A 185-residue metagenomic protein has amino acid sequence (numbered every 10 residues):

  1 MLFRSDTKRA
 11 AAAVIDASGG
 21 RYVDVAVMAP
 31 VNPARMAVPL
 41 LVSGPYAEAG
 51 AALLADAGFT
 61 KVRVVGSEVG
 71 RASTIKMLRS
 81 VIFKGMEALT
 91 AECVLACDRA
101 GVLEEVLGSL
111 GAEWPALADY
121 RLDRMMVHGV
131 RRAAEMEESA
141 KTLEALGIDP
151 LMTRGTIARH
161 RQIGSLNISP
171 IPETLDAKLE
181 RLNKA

Functional and structural regions predicted by a protein language model:
R4-K84: Rossmann-fold dinucleotide-binding core
V31, R35, M126-V130, L179 (+1 more regions): Solvent-exposed, flexible loop/coil residues
L40, R121, T156, K178-L182: Generic structural hydrophobic/aromatic packing signal, biased to beta-strands
G58-R71, E137-L151, K184-A185: Electropositive, surface-exposed helix/loop patches at the edges of structured domains that serve as adaptable
T74-P172: Helical "substrate-binding/catalytic lid" subdomain of Rossmann-like NAD(P)-dependent dehydrogenases/reductases
I171-A185: Short, basic/aromatic-enriched C-terminal tail that caps enzymatic domains
